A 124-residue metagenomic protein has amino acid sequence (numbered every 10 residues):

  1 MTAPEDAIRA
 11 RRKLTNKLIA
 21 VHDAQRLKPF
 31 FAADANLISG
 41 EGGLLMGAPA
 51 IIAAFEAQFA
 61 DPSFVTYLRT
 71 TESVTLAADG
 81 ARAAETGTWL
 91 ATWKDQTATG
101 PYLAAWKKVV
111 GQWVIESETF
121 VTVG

Functional and structural regions predicted by a protein language model:
E5-R9, L18, A24-A78, W93-T97: A solvent-exposed, acidic/Ser-Thr-rich amphipathic alpha-helical stretch
F31, W89-A91, T119-T122: Short beta-strand segments enriched in hydrophobic/aromatic residues within well-folded beta-rich domains
D79-W89: A short hydrophobic beta-strand element
A91-W93, W106: Beta-strand elements of well-folded, non-transmembrane domains
T99-G124: Short beta-strand edge/turn micro-motifs at domain boundaries
